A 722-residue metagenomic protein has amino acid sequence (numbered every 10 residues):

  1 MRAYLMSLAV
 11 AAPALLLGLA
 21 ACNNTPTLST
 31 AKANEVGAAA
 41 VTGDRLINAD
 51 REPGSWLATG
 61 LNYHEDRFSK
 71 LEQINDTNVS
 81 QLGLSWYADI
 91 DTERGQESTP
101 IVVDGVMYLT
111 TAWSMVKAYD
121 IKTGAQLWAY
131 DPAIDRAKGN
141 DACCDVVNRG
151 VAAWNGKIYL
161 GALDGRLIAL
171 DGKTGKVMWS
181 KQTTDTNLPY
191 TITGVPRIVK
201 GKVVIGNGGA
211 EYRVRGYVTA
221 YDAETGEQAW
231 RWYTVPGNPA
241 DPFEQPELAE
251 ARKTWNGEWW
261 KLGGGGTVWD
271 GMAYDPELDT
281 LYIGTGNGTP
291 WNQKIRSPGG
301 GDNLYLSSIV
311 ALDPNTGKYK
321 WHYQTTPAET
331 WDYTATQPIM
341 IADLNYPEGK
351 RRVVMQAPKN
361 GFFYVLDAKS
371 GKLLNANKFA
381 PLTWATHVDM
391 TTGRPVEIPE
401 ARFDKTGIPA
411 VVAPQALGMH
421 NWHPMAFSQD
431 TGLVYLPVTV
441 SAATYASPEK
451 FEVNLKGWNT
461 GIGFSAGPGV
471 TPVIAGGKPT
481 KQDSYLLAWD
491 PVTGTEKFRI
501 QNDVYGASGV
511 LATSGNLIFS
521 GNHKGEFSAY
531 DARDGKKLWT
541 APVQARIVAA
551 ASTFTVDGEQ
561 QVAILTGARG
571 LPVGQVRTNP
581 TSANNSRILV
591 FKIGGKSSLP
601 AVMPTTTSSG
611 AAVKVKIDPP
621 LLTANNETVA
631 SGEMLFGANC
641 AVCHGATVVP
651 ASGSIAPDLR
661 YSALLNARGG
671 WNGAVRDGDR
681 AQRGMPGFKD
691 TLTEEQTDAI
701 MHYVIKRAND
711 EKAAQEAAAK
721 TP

Functional and structural regions predicted by a protein language model:
L28-L84, N238-L248, I398-E400, I474-G476 (+2 more regions): Blade/loop signatures of beta-propeller domains
N34, A40, D44, T607-L635 (+1 more regions): Electrostatic cytochrome c docking/interface patches
W56-G60, E93-M115, N140-R166, T191-Y212 (+9 more regions): Repeat-blade elements of multi-bladed beta-propeller folds
A88-T99, A129-A152, S180-V195, Y233-G271 (+9 more regions): Extracytoplasmic beta-rich repeat domains
G161, G172, T628, K689-T721: C-terminal capping alpha-helices of c-type cytochrome domains
I205-Y217, N256, I283-N303, P409 (+2 more regions): Short, conserved, GDST-rich strand-edge loop motifs in beta-rich repeat architectures
V602-T628, A641-V642, A646-S662: His/Cys-centered metal/cofactor-coordination and adjacent catalytic loops
E633, G645-R680, G687-F688: Gly/Gly-Pro-rich "capping" loops immediately C-terminal to redox-active cysteine motifs in periplasmic/lumenal
